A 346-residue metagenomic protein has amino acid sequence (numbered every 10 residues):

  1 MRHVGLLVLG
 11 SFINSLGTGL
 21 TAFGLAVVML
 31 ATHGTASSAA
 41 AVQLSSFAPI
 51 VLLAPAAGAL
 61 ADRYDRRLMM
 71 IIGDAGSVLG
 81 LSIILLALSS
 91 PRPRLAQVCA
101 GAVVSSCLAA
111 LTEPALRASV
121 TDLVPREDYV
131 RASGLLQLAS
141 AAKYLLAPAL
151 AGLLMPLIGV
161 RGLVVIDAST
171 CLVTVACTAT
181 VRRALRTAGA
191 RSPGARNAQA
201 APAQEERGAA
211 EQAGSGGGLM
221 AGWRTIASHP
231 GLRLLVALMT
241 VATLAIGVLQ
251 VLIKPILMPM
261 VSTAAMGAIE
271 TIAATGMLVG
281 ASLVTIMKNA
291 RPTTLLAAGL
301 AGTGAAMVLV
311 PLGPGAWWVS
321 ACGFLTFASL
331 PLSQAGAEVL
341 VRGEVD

Functional and structural regions predicted by a protein language model:
M1-D346: Alpha-helical transmembrane-bundle signature of multi-pass membrane transport and export proteins
